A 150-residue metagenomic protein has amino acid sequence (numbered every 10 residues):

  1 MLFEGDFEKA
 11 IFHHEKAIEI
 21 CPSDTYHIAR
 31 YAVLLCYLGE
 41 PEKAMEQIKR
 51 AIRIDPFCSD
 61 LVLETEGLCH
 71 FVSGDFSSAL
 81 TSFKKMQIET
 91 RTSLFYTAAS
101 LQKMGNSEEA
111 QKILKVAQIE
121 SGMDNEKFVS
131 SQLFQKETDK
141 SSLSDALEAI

Functional and structural regions predicted by a protein language model:
M1-F3: Alpha-helical segment of the N-proximal tetratricopeptide repeat
D6-I150: Alpha-helical protein-protein interaction modules
